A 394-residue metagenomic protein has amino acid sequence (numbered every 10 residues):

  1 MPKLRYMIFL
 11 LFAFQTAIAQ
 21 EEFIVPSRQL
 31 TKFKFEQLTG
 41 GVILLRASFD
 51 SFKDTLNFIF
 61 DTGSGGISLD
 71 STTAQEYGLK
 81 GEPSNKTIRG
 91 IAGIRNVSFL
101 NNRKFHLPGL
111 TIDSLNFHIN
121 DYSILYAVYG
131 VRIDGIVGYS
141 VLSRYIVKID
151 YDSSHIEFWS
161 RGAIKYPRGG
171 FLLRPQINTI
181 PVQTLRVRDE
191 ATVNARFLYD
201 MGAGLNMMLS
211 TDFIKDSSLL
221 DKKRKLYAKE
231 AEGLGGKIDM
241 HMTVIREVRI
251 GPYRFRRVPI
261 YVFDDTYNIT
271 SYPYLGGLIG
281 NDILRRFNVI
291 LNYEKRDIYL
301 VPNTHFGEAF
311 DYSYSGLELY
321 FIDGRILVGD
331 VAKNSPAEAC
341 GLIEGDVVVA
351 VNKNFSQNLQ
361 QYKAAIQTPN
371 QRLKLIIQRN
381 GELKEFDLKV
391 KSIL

Functional and structural regions predicted by a protein language model:
M1-I24: Bacterial Sec-dependent N-terminal signal peptides
A19-L394: Pepsin/retropepsin-fold aspartyl endopeptidases
